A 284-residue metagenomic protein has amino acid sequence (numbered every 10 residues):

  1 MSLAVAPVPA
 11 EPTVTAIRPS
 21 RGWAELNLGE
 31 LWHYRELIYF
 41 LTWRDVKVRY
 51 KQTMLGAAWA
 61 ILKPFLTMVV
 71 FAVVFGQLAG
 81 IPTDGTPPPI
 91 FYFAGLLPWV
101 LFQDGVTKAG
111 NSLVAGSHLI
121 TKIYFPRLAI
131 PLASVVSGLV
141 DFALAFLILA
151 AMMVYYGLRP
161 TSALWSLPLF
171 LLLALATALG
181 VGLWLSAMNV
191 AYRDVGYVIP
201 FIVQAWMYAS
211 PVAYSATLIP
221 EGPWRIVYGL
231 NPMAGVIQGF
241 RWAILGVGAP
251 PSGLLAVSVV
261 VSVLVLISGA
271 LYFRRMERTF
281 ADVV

Functional and structural regions predicted by a protein language model:
M1-V284: Hydrophobic transmembrane alpha-helices and immediately adjacent juxtamembrane helices of multi-pass inner-membrane
